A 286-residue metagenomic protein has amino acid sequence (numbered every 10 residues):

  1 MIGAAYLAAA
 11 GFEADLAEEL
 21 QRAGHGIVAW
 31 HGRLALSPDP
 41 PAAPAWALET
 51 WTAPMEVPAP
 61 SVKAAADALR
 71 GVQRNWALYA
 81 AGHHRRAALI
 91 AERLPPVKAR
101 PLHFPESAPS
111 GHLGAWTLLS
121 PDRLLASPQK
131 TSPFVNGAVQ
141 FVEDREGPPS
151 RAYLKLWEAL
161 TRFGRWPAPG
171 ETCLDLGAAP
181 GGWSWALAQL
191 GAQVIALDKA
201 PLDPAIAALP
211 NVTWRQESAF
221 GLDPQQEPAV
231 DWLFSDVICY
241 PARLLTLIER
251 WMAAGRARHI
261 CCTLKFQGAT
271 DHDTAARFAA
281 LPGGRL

Functional and structural regions predicted by a protein language model:
M1-L286: SAM-dependent transferase fold signal centered on methyltransferase-like domains, encompassing both Class I
